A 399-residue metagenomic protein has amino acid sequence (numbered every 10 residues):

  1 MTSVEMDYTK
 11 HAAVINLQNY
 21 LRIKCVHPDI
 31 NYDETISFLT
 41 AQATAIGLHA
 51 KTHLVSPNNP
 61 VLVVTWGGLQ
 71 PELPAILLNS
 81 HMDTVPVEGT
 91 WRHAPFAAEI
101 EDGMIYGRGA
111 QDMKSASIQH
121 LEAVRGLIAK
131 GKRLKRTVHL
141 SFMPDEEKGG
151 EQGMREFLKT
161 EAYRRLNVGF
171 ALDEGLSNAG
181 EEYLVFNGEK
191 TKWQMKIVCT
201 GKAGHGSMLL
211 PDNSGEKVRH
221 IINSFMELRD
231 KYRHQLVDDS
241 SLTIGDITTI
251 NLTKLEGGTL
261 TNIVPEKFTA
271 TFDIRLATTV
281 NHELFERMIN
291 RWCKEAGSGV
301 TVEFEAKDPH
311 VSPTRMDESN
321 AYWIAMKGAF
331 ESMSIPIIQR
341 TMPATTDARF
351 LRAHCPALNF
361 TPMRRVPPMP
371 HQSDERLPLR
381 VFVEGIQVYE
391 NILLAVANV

Functional and structural regions predicted by a protein language model:
T2-R108, A129-L134, A348: Acidic/His- and Gly-rich active-site-bordering loop/insert found across diverse amide/peptide-bond hydrolases
R22, S240, N251, L276 (+3 more regions): A short beta-alpha structural unit
M113-G188: Acidic/histidine-rich catalytic neighborhood of metal-dependent amide-processing enzymes
G153-K159, N178-E227, N262-D273: ATP-dependent small-molecule kinase catalytic core of the GHMP/sugar-kinase superfamily and closely related
Y163, G175-S177, G206-L255, T261-V264 (+1 more regions): Acidic-enriched catalytic cores of C-N bond-cleaving enzymes acting on peptides and small amides
S177, I197-G204, F360-H371: A glycine-centered beta->alpha junction motif in the catalytic cores of kinase/phosphotransferase enzymes
I221-D230, G258, P313-L358: Active-site-adjacent substrate-binding region of metalloamidase/peptidase-like peptide-processing proteins
I324, I335-V399: Zn-dependent metallopeptidase/amidohydrolase metal-coordination segment
